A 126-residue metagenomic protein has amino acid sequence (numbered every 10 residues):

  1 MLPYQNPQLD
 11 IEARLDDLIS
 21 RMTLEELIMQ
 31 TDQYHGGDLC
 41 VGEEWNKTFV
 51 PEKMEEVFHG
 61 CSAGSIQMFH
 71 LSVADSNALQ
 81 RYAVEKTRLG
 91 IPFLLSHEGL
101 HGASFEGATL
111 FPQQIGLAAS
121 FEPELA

Functional and structural regions predicted by a protein language model:
M1-A126: N-terminal beta-rich core of secreted/periplasmic extracellular enzymes
